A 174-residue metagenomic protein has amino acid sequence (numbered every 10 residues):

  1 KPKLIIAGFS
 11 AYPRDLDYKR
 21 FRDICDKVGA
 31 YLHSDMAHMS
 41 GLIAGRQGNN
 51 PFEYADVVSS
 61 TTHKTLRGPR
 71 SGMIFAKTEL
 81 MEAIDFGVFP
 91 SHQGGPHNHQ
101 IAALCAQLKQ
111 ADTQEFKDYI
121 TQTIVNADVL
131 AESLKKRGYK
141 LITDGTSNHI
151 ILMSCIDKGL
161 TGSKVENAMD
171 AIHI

Functional and structural regions predicted by a protein language model:
K1-G138, G159: Conserved PLP-enzyme active-site core in the AAT-like
K140-H173: Conserved PLP-binding catalytic core of the aspartate aminotransferase-like
